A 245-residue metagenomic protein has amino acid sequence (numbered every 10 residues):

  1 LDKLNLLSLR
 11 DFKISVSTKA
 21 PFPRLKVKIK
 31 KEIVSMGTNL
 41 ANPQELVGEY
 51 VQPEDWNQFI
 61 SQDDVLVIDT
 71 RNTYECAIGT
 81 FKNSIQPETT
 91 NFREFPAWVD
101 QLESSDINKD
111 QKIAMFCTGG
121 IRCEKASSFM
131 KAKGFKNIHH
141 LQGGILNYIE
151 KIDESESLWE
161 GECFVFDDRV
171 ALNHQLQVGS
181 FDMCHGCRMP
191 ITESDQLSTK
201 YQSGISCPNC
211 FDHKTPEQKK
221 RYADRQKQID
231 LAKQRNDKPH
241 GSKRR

Functional and structural regions predicted by a protein language model:
L1-V47, N72-I113, I121-R245: Rhodanese-like catalytic fold shared by cysteine-dependent sulfurtransferases and DSP/PTP-type phosphatases
L46-Q62: Internal catalytic-core helix/loop-beta-alpha segment that presents or stabilizes conserved functional determinants
V65: Hydrophobic "anchor" residues on beta-strands that sit immediately upstream of conserved functional sites
I68-D69: Structural scaffold elements adjacent to functional motifs in cytosolic proteins
